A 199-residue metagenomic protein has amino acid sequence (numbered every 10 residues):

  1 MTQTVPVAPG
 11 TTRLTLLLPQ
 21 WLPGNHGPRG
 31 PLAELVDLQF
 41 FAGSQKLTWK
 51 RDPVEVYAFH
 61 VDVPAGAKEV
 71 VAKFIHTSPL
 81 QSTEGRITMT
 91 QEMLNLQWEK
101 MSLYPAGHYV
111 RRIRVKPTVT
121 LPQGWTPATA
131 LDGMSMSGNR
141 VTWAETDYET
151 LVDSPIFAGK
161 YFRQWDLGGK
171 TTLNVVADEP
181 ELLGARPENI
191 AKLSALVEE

Functional and structural regions predicted by a protein language model:
M1-W21: Early extracytoplasmic/domain-onset interaction patches
A8, P28-D37, F41-E198: Non-catalytic architectural context of zinc metalloproteases
L16, H26-G27: Short linear S-[DN]-x-LW-Φ motif typified by the pepsin-like aspartic protease active-site region
